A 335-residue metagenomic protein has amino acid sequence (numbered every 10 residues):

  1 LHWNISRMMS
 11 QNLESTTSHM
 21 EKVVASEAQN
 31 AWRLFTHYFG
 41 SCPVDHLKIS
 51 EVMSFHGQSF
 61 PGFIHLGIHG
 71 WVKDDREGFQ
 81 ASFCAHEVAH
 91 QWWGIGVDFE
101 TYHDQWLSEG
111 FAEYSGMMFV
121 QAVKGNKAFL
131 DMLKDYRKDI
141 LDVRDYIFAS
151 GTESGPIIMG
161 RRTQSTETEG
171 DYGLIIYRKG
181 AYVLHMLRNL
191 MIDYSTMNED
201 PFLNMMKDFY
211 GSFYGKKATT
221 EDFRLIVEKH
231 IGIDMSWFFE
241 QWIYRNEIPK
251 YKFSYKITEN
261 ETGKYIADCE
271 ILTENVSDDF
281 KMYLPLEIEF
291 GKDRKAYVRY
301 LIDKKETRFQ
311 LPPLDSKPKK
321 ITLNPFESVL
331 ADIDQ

Functional and structural regions predicted by a protein language model:
L1-Q105, S115, F119, T166-T168 (+1 more regions): Juxtacatalytic substrate-recognition/specificity segment
H19, V23-N30, L34, F79 (+9 more regions): Extracytoplasmic/secreted proteins, especially bacterial periplasmic and envelope-associated proteins
Y38-E51, E100-H103, N126-M132, M197-N204 (+1 more regions): Surface-exposed patches in mature extracellular/periplasmic domains of secreted proteins
F39-P43, Q91-G96, E100, Y114-K127 (+4 more regions): A generic secondary-structure signal for well-formed alpha-helical elements
E109, E113-M186, L190, F213-Y214: Acidic/His/Gly-enriched intrinsically disordered linker/tail segments that often contain short helix/coil "MoRF-like"
T166, G173-C269: Amphipathic alpha-helical substructures
N198, P249-N324: Beta-strand-rich binding/interaction modules
P325-Q335: Short acidic/polar inter-strand loop motif in beta-rich domains
